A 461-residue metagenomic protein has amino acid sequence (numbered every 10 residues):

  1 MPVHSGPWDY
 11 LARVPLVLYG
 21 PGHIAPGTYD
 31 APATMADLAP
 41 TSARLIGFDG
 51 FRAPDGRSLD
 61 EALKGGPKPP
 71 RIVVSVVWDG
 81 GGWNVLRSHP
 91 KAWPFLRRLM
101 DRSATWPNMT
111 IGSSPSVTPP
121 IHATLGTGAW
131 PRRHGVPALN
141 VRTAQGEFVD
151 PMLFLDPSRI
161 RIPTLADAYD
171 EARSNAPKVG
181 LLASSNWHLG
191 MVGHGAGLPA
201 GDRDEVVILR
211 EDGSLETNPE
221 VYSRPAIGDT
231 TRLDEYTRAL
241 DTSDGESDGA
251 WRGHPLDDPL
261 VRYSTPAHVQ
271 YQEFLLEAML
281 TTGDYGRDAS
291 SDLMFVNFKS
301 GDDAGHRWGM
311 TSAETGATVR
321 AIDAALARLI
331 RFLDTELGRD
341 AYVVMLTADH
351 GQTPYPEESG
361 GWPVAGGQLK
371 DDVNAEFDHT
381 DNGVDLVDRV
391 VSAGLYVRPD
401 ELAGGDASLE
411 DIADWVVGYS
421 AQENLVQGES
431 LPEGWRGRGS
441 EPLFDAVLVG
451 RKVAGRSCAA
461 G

Functional and structural regions predicted by a protein language model:
M1, P32, A36-G47, F51-P54 (+7 more regions): His/Asp/Glu-rich, glycine-adjacent segments that coordinate divalent cations and/or stabilize oxyanion chemistry on
M1, W78, S88-W93, R97 (+14 more regions): Secreted, luminal/periplasmic, and some membrane-associated catalytic domains that remodel anionic oxygen-ester
M1-P21: C-terminal, low-complexity/hydrophilic appendages and adjacent surface loops of extracellular/periplasmic anionic
P2-S5, I24-A31, L45, A62-K64 (+8 more regions): Second-shell loop/turn segments in exported
L16, L38, S42, P70-N84 (+7 more regions): Beta-strand elements within well-structured catalytic alpha/beta cores of enzymes that handle phosphate/sulfate esters
R52-R57, E61-T105: Active-site-proximal N-terminal segment of extracellular/periplasmic enzymes that hydrolyze or transfer
D55-L59, W106-G126, L181-L189, N297-K299: Short, solvent-exposed turn/loop segments enriched in Gly/Ser/Thr/Pro and often Arg
S88, R262-D288, M294, G301-Y342: A long, amphipathic alpha-helix that forms part of the scaffold/cap immediately adjacent to metal-dependent active
